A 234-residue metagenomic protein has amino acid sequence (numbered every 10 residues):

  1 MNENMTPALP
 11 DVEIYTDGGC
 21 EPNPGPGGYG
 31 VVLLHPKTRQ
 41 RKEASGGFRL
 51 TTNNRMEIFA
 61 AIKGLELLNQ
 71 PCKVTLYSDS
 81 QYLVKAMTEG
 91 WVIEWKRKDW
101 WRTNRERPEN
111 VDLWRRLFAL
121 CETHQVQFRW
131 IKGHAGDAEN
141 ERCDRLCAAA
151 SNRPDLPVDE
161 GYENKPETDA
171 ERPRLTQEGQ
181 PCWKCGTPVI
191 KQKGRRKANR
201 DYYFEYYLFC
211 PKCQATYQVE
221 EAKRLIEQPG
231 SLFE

Functional and structural regions predicted by a protein language model:
N2-R55, F59, E66-C72, I190-R200 (+2 more regions): RNase H-like nuclease fold core
V12, G19-P26, I62-L146, S151: RNase H catalytic domain
F48-N53, G161-K165, P173-R174: Active-site nucleophile and cofactor-binding loops and adjacent substrate-binding regions of central metabolic enzymes
A148-K165: Acidic, His- and aromatic-enriched active-site or binding-groove loops in soluble protein domains that engage sugars
E160, T168-G179, N199-F204: Short, flexible, mixed-charge glycine/proline-rich loop motifs that serve as phosphate/nucleic-acid-contacting
P166-P173, R224-E234: Short, intrinsically disordered terminal segments enriched in charged and Pro/Gly residues
E178-W183, L208-P211: Cys/His-enriched microdomains
C185-V189: Canonical alpha-helical transmembrane segments of integral membrane proteins
